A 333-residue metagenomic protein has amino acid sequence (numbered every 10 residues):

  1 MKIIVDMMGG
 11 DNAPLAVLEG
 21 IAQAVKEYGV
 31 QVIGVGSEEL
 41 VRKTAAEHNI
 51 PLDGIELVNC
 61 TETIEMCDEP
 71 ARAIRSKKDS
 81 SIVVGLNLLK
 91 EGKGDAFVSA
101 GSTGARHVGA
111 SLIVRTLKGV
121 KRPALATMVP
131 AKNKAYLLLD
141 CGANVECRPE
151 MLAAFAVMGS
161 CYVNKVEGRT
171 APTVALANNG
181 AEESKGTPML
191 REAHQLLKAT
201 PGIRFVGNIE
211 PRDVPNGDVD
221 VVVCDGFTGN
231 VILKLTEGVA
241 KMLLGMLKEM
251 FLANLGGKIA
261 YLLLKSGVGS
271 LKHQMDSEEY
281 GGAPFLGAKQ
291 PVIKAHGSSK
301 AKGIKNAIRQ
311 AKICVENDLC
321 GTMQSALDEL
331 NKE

Functional and structural regions predicted by a protein language model:
M1-R42: N-terminal phosphate-binding or glycine-rich loops at protein starts, especially the Walker A/P-loop of NTPases
D6, V35-G36, V58, S99-G101 (+6 more regions): Short beta-strand segments
A13-V17, D79-G92, A96-A110, K121-A126 (+5 more regions): Short glycine/serine/threonine-rich phosphate/pyrophosphate-binding segments that cradle anionic phosphate groups
L15-A16, Q31-I33, E39, V145-G207 (+3 more regions): Glycine-rich phosphate/diphosphate-binding loop of Rossmann-like nucleotide-binding domains
V25-Y28, A46-G54, E167, L197-I203: Short helix-capping segments at alpha-helix termini
I50-G94: Phosphate/nucleotide-donor binding subsite
S111-A124, M128-L138, D218-V222, G226-E333: Glycine-rich phosphate/nucleotide-binding loop
